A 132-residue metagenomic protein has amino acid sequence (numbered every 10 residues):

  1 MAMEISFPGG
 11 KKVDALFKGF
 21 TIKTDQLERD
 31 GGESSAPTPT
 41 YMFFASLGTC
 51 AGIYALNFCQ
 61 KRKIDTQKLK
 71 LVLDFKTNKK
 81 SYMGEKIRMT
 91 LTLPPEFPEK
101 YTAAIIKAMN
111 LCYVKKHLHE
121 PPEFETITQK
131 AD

Functional and structural regions predicted by a protein language model:
M1-A45, A55-D132: Extended beta-strand/beta-hairpin segments
C50-A51: Alpha-helical metal-binding/catalytic segments enriched in His/Glu/Asp
